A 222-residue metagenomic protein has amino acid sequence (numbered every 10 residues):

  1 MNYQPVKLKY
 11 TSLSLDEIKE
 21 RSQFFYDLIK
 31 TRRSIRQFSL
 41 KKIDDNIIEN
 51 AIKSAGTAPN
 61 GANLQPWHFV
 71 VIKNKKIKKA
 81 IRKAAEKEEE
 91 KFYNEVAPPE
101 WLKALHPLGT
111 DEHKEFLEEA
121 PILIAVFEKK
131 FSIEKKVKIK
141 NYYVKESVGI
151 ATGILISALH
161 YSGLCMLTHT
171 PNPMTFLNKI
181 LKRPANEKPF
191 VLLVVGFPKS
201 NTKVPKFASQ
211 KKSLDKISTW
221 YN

Functional and structural regions predicted by a protein language model:
M1-E119, N222: N-terminal amphipathic, basic helical "cap/leader" segment at the start of enzyme domains
L28, L123-A125, L192-V194, I217-T219: Conserved hydrophobic/aromatic beta-strand scaffold that supports enzyme active sites
A51-G56, K130-I180: Small-aliphatic-rich amphipathic alpha-helix that forms the alpha element of a beta-alpha
V70-I72, I124-F127: Short, conserved beta-strand edge motifs with alternating hydrophobic and charged residues
E89-A97, L181-P205: A glycine-rich helix N-cap at a beta->alpha junction
E115, A120-V126, I133: Conserved active-site beta-strand-loop modules that form the wall/rim of enzyme catalytic pockets and either contain
A120-I122, S162, P189-V191: Generic beta-strand structural signal
P205-N222: Phosphate/diphosphate-binding glycine-rich loops and adjacent basic-rich segments that engage nucleotide
